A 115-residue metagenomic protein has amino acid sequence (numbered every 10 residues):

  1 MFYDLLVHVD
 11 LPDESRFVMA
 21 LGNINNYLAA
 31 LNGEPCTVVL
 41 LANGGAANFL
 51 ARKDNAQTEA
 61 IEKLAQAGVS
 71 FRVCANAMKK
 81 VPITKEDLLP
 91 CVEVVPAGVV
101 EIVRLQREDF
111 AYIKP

Functional and structural regions predicted by a protein language model:
F2-D4, P35-T37, A67-S70: Loop/turn elements at helix/coil->beta-strand transitions in domains of secreted/extracellular proteins
D4-D10, L41-N43: Short glycine-rich or small-residue beta-strand-to-loop segments that form or flank ligand, phosphate, metal/Fe-S
H8-A20, N48-L50: Short, glycine-rich nucleotide/cofactor-binding loops
V18-N32: Histidine-anchored nucleotide/phosphate-binding helix
V38-N43, F71-A75: Short internal beta-strands
N43-N48, M78: Short active-site-proximal "capping" loops at secondary-structure junctions
K53-P115: A cross-taxonomic marker for long C-terminal extensions/tails that follow the last structured domain
